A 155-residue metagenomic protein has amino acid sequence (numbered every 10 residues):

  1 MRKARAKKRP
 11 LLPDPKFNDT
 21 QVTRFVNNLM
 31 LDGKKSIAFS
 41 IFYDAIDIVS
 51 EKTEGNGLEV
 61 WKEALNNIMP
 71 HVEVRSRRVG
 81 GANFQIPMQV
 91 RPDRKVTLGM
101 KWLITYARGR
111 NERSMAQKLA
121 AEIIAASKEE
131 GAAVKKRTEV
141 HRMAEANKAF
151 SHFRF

Functional and structural regions predicted by a protein language model:
M1-D32, S36-F39, Y43-F155: Strongly charged
